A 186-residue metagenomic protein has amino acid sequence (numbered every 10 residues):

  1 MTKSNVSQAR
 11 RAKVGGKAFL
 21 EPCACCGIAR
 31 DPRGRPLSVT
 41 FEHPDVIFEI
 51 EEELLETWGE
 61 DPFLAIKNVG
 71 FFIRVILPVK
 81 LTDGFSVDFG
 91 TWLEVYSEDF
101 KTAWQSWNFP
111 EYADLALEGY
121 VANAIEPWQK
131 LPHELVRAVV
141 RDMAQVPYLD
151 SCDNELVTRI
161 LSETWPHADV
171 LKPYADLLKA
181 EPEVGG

Functional and structural regions predicted by a protein language model:
T2, T40, T57, T82 (+5 more regions): Residue-identity detector for threonine
T2-F85: Basic, glycine-/proline-tolerant helical and adjacent loop/strand elements that line or dock onto nucleic-acid
S4-S7, S38, S86, S97 (+3 more regions): Generic serine detector
V6-S7, D88-T91, F100, E183-G186: Charged, low-complexity intrinsically disordered segments
P44, Y96, P166-H167: Helix N-terminus capping/helix-initiation residues
E56-W128, P132-L135: Short, conserved sequence motifs used for protein processing/export or organelle targeting and for catalysis
W107-G186: C-terminal, charged low-complexity interaction regions
